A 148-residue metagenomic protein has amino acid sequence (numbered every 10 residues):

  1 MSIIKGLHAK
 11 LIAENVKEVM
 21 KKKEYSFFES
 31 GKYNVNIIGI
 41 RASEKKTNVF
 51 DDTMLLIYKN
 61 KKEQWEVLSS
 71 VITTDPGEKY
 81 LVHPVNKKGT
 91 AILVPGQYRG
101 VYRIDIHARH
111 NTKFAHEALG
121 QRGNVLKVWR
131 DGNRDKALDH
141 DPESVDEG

Functional and structural regions predicted by a protein language model:
M1-V145: Cell wall/extracellular polymer interaction/catalysis modules
G148: Active-site or metal-binding loop neighborhoods of secreted/extracellular toxin and effector enzymes
